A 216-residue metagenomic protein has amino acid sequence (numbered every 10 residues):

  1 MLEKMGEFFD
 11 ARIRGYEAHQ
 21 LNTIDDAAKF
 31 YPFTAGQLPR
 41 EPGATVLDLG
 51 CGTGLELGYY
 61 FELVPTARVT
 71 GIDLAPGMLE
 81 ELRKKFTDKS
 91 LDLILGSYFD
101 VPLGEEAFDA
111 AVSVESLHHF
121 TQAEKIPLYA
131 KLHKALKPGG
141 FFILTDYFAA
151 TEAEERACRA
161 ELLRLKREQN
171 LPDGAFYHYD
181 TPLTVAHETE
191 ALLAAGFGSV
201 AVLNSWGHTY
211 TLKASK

Functional and structural regions predicted by a protein language model:
M1-R40, L55, Y59: Conserved class I S-adenosyl-L-methionine
L47, T53-D100: Class I SAM-dependent methyltransferase SAM/SAH-binding core
D100-E106: Short amphipathic alpha-helix with an adjacent loop that forms part of the alpha/beta core around
A111-V112: Hydrophobic beta-strand segment of the Class I
E115-S116: Short catalytic micro-motifs in class I SAM-dependent methyltransferases
I126-P138: A short glycine-rich, Lys/Arg-flanked "PGG" loop and its adjoining helix->strand segment in the class I
T145-A195, V200-A201: C-terminal alpha-helical "lid/dimerization" subdomain adjacent to the S-adenosyl-L-methionine
A195-K216: Core SAM-dependent methyltransferase catalytic element
